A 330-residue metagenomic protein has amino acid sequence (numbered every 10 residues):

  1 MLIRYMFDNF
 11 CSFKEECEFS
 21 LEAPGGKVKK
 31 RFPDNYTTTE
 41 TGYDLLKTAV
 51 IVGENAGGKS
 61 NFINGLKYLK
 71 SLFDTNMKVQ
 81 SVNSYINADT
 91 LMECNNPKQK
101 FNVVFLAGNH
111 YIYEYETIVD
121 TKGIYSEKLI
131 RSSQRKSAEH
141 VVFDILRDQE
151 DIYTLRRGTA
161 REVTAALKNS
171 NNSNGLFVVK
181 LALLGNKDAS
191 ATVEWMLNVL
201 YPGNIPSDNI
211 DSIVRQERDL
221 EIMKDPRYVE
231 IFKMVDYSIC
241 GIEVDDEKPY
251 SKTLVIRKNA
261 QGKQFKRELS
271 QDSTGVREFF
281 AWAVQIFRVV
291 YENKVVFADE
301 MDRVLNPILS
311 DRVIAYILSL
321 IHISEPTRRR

Functional and structural regions predicted by a protein language model:
L2-Y68: Pre-Walker A-like glycine/lysine-rich segment at the N-terminus of P-loop NTPase domains
S12, G108-I112, A260-G262: Glycine-centered tight beta-turn/hairpin loop motif at sheet-sheet or coil-to-beta transitions
G42-D44, A49-V50, E54, N64-T121: Conserved P-loop NTP-binding catalytic core
T48-I51, Y250-F287, Y291, V295-I308: Conserved ABC ATPase signature
S84-I86, C240-S251: Long, charged, glycine-rich C-terminal linkers/tails
E114-V244: Electropositive, glycine-dotted interaction segments that contact anionic polymers or phosphate-rich ligands
I321-R330: Single conserved hydrophobic/aromatic residue that forms the stacking wall/gate of nucleotide- or nucleobase-binding
